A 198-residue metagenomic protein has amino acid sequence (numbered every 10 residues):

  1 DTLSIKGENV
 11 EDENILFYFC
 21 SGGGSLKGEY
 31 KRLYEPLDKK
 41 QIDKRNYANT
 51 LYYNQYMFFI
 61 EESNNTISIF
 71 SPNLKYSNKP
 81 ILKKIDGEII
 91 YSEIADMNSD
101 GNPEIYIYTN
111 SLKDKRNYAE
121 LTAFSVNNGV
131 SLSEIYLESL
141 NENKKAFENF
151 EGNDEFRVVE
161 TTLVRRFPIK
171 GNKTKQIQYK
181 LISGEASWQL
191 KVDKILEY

Functional and structural regions predicted by a protein language model:
D1-N54, G129-L132, N143-Y198: Acidic, small-residue rich beta-repeat scaffolds with periodic aromatic anchors
N9, T109-S111, N128, E138-S139: A mature extracytoplasmic/lumenal domain signature
P36-D43, Y56-F58, E62-G87, E134-F147 (+1 more regions): Blade-edge motifs of beta-propeller repeat domains
N49-I60, N98-N110, V159-V164: Acidic/hydrophobic-patterned starts of short beta strands in beta-sheet-rich repeat architectures
S68-S77, R116-L137, Q178-E185: Beta-propeller blade repeat segments, especially FG-GAP/WD-type strand-to-loop junctions in 6- to 7-bladed propeller
I89-I90, Y106, N117-L121, N149-E151 (+1 more regions): Short, surface-exposed coil-to-beta transition loops
E93-M97: Calcium-binding motifs, dominated by EF-hand helix-loop-helix domains
S111-K115, I169-N172: Short glycine/acidic-enriched loop and turn motifs that connect beta-strands
